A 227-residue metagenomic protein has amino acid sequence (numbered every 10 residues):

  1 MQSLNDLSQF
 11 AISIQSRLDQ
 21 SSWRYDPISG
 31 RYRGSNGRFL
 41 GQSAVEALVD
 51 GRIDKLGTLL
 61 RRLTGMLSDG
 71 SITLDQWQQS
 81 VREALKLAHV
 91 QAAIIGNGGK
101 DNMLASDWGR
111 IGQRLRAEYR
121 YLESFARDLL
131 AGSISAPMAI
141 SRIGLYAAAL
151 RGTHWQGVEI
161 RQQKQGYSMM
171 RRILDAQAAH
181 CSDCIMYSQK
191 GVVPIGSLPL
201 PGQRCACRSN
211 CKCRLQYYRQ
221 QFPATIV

Functional and structural regions predicted by a protein language model:
M1-N210, Q216-V227: Domain-core detector
